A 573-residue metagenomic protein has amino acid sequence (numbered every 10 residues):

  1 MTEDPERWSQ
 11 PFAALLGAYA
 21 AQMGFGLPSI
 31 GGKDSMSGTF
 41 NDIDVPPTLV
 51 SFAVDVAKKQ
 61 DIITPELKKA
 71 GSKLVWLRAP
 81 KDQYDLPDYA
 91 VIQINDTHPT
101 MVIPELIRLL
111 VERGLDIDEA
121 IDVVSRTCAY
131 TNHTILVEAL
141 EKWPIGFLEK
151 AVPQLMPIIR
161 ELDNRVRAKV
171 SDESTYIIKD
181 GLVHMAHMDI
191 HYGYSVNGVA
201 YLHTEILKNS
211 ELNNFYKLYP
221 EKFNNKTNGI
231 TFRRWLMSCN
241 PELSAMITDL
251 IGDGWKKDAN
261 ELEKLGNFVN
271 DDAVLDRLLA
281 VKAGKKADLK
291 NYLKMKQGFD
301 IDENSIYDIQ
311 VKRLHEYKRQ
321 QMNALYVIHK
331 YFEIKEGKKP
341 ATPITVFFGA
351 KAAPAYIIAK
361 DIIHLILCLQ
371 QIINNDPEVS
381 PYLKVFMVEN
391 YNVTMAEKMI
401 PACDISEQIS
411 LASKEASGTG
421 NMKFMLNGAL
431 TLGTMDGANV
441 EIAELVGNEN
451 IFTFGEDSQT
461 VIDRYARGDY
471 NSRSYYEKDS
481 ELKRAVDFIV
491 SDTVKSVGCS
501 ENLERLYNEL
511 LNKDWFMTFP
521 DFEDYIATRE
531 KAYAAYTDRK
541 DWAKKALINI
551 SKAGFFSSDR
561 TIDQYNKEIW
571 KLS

Functional and structural regions predicted by a protein language model:
M1-T2, A352: A short beta-alpha structural unit
T2-D82, M156-Y176, S413, N421 (+2 more regions): Phosphate/diphosphate-binding loops
Q83-S573: A conserved ligand/cofactor-binding region detector
